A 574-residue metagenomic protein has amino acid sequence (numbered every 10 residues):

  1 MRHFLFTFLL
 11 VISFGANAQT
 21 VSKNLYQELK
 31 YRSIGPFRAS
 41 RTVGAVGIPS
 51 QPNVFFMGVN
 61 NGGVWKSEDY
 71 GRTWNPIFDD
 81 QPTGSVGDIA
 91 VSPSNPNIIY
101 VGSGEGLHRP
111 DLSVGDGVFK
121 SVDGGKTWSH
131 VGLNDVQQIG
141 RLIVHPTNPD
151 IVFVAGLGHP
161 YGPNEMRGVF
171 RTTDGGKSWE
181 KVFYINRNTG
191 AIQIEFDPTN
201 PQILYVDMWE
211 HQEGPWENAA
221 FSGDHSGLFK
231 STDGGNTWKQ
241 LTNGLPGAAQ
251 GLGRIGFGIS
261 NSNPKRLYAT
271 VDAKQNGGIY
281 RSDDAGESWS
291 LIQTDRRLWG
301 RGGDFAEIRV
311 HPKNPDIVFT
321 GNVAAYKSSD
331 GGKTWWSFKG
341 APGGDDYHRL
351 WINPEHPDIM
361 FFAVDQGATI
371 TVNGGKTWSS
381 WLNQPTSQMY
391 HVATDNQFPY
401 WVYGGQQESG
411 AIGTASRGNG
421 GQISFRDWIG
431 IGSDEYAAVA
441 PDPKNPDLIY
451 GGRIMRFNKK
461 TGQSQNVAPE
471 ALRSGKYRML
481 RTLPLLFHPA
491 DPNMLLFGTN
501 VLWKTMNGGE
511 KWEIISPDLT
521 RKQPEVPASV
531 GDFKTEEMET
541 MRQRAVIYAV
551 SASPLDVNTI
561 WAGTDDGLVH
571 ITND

Functional and structural regions predicted by a protein language model:
M1-F4, I308: Positively charged n-region of N-terminal signal peptides that target proteins for export
F6-F8: Sec-dependent N-terminal signal peptides
S13-G15: N-terminal signal peptide c-region/cleavage motif recognized by signal peptidases
Q19-D574: Beta-propeller blade termini and top-face loops
